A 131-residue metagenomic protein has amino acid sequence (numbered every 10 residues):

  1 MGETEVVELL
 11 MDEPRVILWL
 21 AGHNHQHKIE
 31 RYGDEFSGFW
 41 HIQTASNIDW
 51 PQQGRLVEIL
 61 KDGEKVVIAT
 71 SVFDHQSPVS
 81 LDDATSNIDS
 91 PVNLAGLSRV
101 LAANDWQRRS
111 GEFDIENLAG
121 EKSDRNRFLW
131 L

Functional and structural regions predicted by a protein language model:
M1-I17: Active-site-proximal segments of metal-dependent phosphoesterases and phosphodiesterases across multiple
E8, A21-G22, G33: Short N-terminal edge-element motif at the start of the domain
I17-H27: Histidine-centered catalytic micro-motifs
H27-L131: Metal-dependent phosphoesterase/phosphodiesterase active-site architecture
